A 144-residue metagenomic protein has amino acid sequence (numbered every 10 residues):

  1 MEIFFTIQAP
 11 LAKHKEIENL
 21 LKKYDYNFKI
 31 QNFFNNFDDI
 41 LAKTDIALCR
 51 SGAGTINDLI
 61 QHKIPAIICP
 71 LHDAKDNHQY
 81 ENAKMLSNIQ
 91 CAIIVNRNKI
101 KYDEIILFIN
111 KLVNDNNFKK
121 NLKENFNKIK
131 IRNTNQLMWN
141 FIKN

Functional and structural regions predicted by a protein language model:
M1-I46, Y80-A83, V95-E104: Donor-nucleotide binding loops and adjacent catalytic segments primarily of GT-B fold Leloir glycosyltransferases
F34-H78: A donor-sugar binding/catalytic signature common to diverse glycosyltransferases and related nucleotide-sugar
K63, Y80-A92: Acidic, glycine-centered active-site loop in nucleotide-sugar glycosyltransferases
L71-K75, K99-I100, K128: Short histidine/acidic/glycine/proline-rich micro-motifs that form metal- and phosphate-coordinating active-site loops
I89-N96, I100-N117: C-terminal "capping" alpha-helix adjacent to the active site of nucleotide-linked donor transferases in cell-envelope
F118-R132: A short, well-ordered alpha-helix in the C-terminal region of glycosyltransferases
I131-N144: C-terminal alpha-helical cap of glycosyltransferases
